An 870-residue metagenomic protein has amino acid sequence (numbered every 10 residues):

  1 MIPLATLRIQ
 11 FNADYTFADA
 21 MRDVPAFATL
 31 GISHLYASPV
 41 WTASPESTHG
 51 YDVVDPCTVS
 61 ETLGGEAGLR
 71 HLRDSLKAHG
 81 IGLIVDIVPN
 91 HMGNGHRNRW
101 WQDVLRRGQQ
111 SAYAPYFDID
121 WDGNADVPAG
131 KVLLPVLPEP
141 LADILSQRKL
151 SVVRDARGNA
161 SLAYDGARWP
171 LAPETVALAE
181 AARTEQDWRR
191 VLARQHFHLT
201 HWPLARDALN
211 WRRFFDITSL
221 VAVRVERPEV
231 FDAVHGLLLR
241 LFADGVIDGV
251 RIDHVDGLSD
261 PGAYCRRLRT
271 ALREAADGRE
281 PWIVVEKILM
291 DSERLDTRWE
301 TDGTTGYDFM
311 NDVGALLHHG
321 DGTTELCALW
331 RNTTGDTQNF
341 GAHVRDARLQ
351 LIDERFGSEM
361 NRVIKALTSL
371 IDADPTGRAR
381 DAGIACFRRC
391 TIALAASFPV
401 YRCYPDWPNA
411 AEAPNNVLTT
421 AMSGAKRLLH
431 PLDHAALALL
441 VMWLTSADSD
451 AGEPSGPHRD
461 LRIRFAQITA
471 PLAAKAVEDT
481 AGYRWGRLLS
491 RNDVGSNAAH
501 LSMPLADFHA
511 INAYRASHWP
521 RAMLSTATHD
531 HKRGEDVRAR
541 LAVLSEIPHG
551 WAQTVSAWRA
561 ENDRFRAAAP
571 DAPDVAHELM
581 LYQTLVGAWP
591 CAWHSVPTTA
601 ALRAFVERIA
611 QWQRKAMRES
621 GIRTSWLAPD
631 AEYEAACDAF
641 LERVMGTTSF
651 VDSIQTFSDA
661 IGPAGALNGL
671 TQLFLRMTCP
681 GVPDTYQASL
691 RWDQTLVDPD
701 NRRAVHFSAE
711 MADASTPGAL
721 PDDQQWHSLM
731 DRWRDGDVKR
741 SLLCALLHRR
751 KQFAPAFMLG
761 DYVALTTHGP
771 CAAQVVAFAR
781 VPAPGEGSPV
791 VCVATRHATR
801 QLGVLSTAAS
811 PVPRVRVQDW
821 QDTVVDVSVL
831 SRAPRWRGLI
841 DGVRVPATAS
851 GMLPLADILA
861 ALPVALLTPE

Functional and structural regions predicted by a protein language model:
M1-P45, V53, C57-T62, R70 (+11 more regions): Carbohydrate-interacting/catalytic domains
G50-D52, N94-R107, C265-R267, R298-E300: Short low-complexity, flexible loop/linker segments enriched in glycine and/or proline with clustered acidic
A67-L69, R107-E139, W282, W299: An internal, acidic/charged active-site-proximal segment that coordinates divalent cations and/or engages
L72-I119: Hydrophobic or amphipathic alpha-helical targeting/insertion segments
P89-N90, I252-L258, D731-R732: Conserved short loop/turn motifs at secondary-structure junctions
I119, G123-L204: DnaQ-like (DEDDh/DEDDy) 3′-5′ exonuclease domain used for proofreading and 3′-end trimming on nucleic acids
